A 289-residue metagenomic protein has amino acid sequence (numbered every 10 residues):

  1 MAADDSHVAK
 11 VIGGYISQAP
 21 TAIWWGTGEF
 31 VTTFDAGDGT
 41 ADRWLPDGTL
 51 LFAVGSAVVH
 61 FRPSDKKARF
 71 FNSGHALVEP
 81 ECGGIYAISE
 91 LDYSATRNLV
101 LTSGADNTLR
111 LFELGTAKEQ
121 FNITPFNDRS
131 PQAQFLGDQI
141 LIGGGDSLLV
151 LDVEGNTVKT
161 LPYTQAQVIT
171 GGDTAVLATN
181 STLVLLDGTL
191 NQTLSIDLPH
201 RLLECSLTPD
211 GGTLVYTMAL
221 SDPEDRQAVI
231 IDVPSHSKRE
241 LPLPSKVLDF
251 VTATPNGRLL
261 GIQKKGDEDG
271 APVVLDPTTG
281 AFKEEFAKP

Functional and structural regions predicted by a protein language model:
M1, A36-R43, Y86-D92, D128-Q134 (+4 more regions): Repeated scaffold domains used in trafficking and secretory/extracellular systems, primarily beta-propellers
D4-S6, D47-T49, T96-N98, G137-Q139 (+3 more regions): Short coil/turn segments that connect the beta-strands within blades of beta-propeller domains
K10-G14, L51-A53, V100-S103, L141-G143 (+3 more regions): Conserved beta-strand element within WD40/beta-propeller blades
G14-S17, A57-V59, N107, L220-E224 (+1 more regions): Short glycine/acidic-enriched loop and turn motifs that connect beta-strands
W25-E29, R62-K66, E113-A117, D152-N156 (+3 more regions): Short loop/turn segments that connect beta-strands within beta-propeller blades
T33-G37, N72-G74, P80-G84, I123-F126 (+4 more regions): Surface loop/turn motifs at the tips and blade-to-blade linkers of beta-strand repeat domains
S56-A57, D106-T108, D146, S181 (+1 more regions): Short coil/turn segments within WD40 beta-propeller repeats
